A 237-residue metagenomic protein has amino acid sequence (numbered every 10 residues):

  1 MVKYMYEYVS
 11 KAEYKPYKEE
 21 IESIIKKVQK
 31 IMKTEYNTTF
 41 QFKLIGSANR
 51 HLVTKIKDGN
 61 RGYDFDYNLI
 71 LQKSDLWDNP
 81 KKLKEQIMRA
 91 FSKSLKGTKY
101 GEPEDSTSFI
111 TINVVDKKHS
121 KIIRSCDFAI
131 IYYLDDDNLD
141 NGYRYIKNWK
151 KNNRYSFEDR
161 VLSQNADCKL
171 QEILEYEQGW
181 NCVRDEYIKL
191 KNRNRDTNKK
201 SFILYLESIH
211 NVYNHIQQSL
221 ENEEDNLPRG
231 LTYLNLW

Functional and structural regions predicted by a protein language model:
M1-I45: Helical scaffold of the NTase/Pol beta-like nucleotidyltransferase catalytic core
E7-S10, Y14-I21, L76, P80 (+4 more regions): Intrinsic-disorder-associated interaction segments
E20-K27, K82, Q86-A90: Long, highly charged amphipathic alpha-helices
I24, I31, A90, E186 (+2 more regions): Residues that form generic nucleotide/phosphate-binding pockets
V28, M32, S94, T98 (+2 more regions): Short, flexible helical or helix-coil boundary motifs
M32-F65, L69-W77: Active-site nucleotide-donor binding segment shared across nucleotidyl transfer reactions
M32-Y36, L83-D137: Conserved catalytic core of two-metal-ion nucleotidyltransferases
E104, H119-W237: Right-hand nucleic-acid polymerase module
